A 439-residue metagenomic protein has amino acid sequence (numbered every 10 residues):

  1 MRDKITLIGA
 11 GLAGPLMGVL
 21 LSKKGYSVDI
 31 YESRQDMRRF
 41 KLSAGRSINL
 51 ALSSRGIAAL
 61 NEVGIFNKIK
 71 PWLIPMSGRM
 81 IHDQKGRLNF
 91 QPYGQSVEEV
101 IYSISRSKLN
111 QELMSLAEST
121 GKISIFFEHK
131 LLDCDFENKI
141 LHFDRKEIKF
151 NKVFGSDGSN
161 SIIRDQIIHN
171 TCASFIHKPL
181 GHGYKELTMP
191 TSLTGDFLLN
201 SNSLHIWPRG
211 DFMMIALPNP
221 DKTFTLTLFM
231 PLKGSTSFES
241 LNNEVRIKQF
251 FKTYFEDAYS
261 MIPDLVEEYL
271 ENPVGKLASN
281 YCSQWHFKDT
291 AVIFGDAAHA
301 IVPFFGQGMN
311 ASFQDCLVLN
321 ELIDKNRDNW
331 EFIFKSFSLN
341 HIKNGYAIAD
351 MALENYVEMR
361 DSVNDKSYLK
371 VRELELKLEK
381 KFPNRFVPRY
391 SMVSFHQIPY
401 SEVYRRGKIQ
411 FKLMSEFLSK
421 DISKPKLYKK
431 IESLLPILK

Functional and structural regions predicted by a protein language model:
M1-A13: Beta1/beta-strand and adjacent pyrophosphate-binding region of the FAD-binding site in flavoprotein oxidoreductases
D3, S53-T188: Conserved N-terminal helical subregion
K4, S27, M309: Residues at the starts of beta-strands that form the adenosine-phosphate
A10-K23, F154, L187, P273-N364 (+1 more regions): Conserved mid-domain beta->alpha element of the FAD-binding
A13, D36, N160: Conserved Rossmann-like nucleotide-cofactor binding loop
S22-G45: Glycine-rich FAD pyrophosphate-binding loop
S115, H129-D133, N138-L277, Y281-F287: Conserved FAD-binding catalytic core of PHBH/FMO-like flavoproteins
E321-K439: C-terminal helical "tail/cap" subdomain of flavin- and related membrane-associated enzymes
